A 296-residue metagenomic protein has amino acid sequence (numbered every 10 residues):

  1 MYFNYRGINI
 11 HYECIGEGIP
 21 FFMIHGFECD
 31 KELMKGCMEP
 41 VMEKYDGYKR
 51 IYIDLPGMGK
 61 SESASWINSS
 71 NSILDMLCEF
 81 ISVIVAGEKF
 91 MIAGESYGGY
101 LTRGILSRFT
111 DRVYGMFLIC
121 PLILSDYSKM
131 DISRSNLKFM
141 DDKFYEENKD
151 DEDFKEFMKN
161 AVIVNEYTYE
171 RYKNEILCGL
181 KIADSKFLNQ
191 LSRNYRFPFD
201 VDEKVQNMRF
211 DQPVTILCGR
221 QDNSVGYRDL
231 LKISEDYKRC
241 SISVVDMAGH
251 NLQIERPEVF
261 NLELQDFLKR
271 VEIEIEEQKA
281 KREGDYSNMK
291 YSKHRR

Functional and structural regions predicted by a protein language model:
I8-E62, F80: Conserved HGGG/HGGXW glycine-rich cap/lid loop of the alpha/beta-hydrolase fold
K49-A93, L262: Active-site loop/oxyanion-hole signature of alpha/beta-hydrolase fold enzymes
R103, S107, Y114-N148: Flexible "cap/lid" loop of the alpha/beta hydrolase fold
Y127-R134, N148-M208: Conserved alpha/beta-hydrolase catalytic His-Asp/Glu region
F210, I216-C218: Short beta-strand/loop motif that positions the catalytic acidic residue of the alpha/beta-hydrolase fold
Q212, G226-E235: Short alpha-helix in the alpha/beta-hydrolase fold that links the catalytic acid
R220-V225: Acidic catalytic loop of the alpha/beta-hydrolase fold
A248-N261: Catalytic histidine-centered segment of alpha/beta-hydrolase-like enzymes
